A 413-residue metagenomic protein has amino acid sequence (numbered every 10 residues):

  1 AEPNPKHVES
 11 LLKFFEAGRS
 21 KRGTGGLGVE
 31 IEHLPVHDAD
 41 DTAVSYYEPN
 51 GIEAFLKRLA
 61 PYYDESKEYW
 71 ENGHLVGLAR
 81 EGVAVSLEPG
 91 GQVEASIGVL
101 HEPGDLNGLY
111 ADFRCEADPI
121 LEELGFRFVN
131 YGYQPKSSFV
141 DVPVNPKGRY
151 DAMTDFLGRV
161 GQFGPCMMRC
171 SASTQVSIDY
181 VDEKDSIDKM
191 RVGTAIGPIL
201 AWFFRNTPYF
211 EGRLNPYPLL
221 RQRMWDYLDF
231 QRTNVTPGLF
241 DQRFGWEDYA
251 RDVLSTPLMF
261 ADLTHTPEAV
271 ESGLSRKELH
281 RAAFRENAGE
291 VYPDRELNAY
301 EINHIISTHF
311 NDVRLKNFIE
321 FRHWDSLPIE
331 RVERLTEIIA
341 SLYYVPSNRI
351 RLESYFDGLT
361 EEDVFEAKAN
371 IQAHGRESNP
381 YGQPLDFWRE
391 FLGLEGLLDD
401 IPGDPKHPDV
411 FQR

Functional and structural regions predicted by a protein language model:
A1-G164, C170, R331, L335-A340 (+2 more regions): Terminal catalytic/cofactor-binding subdomain
L34, Q175-S177, E320-R322: Structured core elements
V36-D38, G98, D179-V181, W324 (+1 more regions): Solvent-exposed residues in well-ordered beta-strands and their adjoining turns, especially edge/terminal strands
P61, P119, A195-P198, W202 (+1 more regions): Short, intrinsically disordered, mixed-charge
E122, R127-R314: Loop-rich catalytic cores of soluble enzymes, especially ATP-dependent carboxylate-amine ligases and other
L274-F365: Long, well-ordered mid-to-C-terminal structural blocks that present hydrophobic/aromatic surfaces
